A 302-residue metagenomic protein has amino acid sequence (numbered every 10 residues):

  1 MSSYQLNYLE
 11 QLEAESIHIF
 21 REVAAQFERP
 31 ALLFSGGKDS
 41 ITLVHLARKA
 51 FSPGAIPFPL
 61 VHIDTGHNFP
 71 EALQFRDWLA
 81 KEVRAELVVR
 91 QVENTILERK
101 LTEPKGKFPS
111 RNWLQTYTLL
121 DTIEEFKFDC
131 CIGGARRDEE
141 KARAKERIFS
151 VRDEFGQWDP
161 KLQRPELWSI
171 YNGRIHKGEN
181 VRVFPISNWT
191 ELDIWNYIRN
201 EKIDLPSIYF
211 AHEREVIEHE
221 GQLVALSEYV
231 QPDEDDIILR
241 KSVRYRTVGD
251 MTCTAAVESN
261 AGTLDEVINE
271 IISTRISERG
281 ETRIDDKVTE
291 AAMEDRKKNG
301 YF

Functional and structural regions predicted by a protein language model:
M1-F302: Nucleotide-activated chemistry modules centered on ATP-dependent adenylation/adenylyltransferase
